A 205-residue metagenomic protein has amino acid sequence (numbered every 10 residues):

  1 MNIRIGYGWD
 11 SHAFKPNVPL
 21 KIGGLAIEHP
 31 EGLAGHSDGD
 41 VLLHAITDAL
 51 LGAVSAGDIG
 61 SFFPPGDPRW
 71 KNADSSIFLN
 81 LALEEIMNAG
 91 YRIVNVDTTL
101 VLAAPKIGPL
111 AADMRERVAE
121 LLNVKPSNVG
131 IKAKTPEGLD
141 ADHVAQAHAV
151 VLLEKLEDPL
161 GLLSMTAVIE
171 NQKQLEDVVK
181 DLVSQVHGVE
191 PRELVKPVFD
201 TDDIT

Functional and structural regions predicted by a protein language model:
N2-D113, L121-L122: RNase III-family endoribonuclease catalytic core
A111-R115, V144-Q146: Short, low-complexity, polybasic intrinsically disordered segments
V118: Glycine-rich, mobile lid/loop segments that gate access to catalytic sites or pores
K125-N128: Short acidic capping loops at alpha-helix termini that bridge into adjacent secondary structure
I131-K132, H143: Pyridoxal 5′-phosphate
K134-P136: Short, ordered loop/turn segments at secondary-structure junctions
L139-D158: C-terminal edge-of-domain segments
E157-F199: Long, leucine- and charge-enriched amphipathic alpha-helices that form heptad-repeat coiled-coil/leucine-zipper-like
